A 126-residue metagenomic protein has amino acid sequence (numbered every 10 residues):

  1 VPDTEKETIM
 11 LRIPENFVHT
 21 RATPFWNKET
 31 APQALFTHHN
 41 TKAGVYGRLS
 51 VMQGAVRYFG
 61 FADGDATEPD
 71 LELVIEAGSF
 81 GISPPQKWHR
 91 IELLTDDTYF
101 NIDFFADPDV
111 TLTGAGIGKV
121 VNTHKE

Functional and structural regions predicted by a protein language model:
V1-I9: Short, Lys/Arg-enriched N-terminal segments with co-localized hydrophobic residues within the first ~10-30 amino acids
I9-E29: Transition segment at domain starts
P24-V45, G64-D65, P85: Conserved short histidine dyad/triad with adjacent acidic residue
Y46-Y58, A62: Short, conserved beta-strand element in jelly-roll/cupin
G64-P85: Short acidic-glycine-tyrosine-enriched beta hairpin
P84-V110: Ligand-binding loop in jelly-roll beta-barrel domains
G116-H124: Low-complexity intrinsically disordered segments
